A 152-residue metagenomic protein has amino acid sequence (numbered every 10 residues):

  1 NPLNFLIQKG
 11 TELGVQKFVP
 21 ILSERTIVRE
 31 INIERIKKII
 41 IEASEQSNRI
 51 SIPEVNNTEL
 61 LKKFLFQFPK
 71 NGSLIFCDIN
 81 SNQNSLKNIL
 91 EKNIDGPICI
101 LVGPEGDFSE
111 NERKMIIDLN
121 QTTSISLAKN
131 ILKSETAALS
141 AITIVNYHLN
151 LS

Functional and structural regions predicted by a protein language model:
N1-F76: RNA substrate-binding interface of SAM-dependent RNA methyltransferases
E12, E42-E45, D78, E105 (+2 more regions): Acidic-residue sensor for enzyme active/binding pockets
R29, P53, E105, K129-N130 (+1 more regions): Glycine- and other small-residue-rich loops at beta-strand/loop junctions that grip anionic moieties
I31, S85-N88, S134-A138: Short, charged, surface-exposed secondary-structure boundary motifs
E59-L65, N82-N84, I131-L132: A short acidic, often aromatic-flanked loop/helix-cap motif at beta-alpha or helix-coil junctions that lines enzyme
L60, D107, A137: Residue-level recognition of oxygen-bearing side chains
L74-M115, Q121-I125: Active-site/ligand-binding-proximal alpha/beta "capping" segment
E110-S152: Structured adenosyl-cofactor binding patch, chiefly the S-adenosyl-L-methionine
